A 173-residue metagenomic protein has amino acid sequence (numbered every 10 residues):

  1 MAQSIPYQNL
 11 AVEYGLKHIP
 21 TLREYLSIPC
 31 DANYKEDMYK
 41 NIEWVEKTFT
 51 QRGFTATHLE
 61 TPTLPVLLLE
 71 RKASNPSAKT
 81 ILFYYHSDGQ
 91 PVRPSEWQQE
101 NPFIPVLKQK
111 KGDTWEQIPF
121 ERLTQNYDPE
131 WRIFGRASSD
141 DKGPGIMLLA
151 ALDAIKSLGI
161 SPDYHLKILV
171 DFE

Functional and structural regions predicted by a protein language model:
Q3-S138, I155-H165: Acidic/His- and Gly-rich active-site-bordering loop/insert found across diverse amide/peptide-bond hydrolases
D88, D140-D141, D171-E173: Acidic side chains
I133, A137-A151: Active-site alpha-helical elements of protease catalytic centers
D163-E173: Histidine/acidic-residue-rich, glycine-tolerant segments that coordinate divalent metal ions
